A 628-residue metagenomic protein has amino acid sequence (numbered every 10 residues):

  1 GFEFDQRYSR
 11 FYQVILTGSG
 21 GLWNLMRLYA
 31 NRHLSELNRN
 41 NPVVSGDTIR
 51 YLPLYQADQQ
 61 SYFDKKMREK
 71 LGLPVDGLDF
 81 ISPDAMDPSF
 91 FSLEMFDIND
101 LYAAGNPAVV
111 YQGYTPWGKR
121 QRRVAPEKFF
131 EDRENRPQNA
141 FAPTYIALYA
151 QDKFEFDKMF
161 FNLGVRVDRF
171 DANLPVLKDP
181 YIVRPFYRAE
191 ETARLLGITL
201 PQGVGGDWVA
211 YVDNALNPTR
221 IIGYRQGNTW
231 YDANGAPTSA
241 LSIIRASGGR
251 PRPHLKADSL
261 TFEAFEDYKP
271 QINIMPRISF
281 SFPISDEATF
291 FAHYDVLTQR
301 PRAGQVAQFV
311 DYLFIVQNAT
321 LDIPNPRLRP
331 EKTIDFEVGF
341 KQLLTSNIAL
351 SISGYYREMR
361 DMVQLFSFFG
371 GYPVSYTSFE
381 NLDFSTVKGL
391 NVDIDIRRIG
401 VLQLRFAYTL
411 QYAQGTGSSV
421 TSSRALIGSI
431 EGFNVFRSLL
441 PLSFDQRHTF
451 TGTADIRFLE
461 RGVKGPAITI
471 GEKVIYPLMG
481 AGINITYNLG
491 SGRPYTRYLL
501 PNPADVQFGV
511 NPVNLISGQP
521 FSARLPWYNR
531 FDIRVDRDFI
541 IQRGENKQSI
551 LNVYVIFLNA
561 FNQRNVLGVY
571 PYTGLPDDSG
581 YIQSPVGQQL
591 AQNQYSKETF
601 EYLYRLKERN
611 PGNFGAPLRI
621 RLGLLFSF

Functional and structural regions predicted by a protein language model:
G1-P283: Signature of Gram-negative outer-membrane beta-barrel scaffolds
F2-Q6, L163-R169, A292-V296, Q305 (+6 more regions): Transmembrane beta-barrel strands of outer-membrane/channel proteins
A142-I146, P270-I274, K332-F336, T386-K388 (+5 more regions): Residues that define the transmembrane beta-barrel architecture of outer-membrane proteins
L148-F154, V165, I278-F282, V338-Q342 (+8 more regions): Residues on the lipid-exposed face of transmembrane beta-strands in outer-membrane beta-barrel proteins
F156-M159, P283-E287, T333, T345 (+11 more regions): Outer-membrane beta-barrel channels and translocator barrels
P283, T289-P301, Q305-Q308, L313 (+4 more regions): Membrane-embedded beta-barrel scaffold of Gram-negative outer-membrane proteins
S351-R493: Gram-negative outer-membrane beta-barrel transporters
R461-K464, T469-P512, P526-R530, R537-F628: C-terminal beta-signal and adjacent terminal beta-strands/loops of Gram-negative outer-membrane beta-barrel proteins
